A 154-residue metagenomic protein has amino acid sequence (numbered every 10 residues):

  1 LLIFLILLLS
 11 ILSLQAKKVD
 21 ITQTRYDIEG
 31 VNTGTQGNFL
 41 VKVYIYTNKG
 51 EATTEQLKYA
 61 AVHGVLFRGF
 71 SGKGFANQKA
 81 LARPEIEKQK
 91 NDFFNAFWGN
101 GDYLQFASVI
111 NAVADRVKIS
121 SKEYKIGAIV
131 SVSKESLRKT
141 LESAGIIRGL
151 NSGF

Functional and structural regions predicted by a protein language model:
L1-V19: Bacterial Sec-dependent N-terminal signal peptides
A16-F154: Domain-level marker for long, solvent-exposed, non-transmembrane regions
